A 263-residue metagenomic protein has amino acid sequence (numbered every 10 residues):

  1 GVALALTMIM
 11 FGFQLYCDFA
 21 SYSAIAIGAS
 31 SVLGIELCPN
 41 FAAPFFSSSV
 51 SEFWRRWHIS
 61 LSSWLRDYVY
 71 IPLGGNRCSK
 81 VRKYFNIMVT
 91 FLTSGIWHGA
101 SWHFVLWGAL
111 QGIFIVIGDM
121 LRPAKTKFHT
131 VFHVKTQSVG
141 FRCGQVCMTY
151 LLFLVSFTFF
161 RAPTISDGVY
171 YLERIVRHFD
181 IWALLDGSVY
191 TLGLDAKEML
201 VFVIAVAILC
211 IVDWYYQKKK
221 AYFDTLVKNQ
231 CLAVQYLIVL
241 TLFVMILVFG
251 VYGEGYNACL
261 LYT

Functional and structural regions predicted by a protein language model:
G1-C210, W214-L261: Membrane-embedded transmembrane alpha-helical bundles that form the catalytic cores of multi-pass lipid-modifying
